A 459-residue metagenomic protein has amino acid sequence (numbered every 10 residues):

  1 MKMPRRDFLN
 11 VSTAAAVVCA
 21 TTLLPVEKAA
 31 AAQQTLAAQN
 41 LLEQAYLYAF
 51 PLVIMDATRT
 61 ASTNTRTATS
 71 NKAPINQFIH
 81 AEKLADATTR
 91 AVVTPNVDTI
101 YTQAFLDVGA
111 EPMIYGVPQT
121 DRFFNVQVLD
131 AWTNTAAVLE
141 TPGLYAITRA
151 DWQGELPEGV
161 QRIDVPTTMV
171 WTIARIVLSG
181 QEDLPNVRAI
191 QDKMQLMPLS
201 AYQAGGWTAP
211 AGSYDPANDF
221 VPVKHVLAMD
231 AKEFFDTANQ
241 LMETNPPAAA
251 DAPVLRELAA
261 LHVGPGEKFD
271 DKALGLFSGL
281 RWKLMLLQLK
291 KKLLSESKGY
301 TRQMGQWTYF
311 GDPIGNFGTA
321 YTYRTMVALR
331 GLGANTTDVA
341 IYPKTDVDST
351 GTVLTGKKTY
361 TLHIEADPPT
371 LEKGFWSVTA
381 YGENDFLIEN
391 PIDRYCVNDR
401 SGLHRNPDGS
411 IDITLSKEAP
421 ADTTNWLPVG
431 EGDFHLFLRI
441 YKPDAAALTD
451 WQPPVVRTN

Functional and structural regions predicted by a protein language model:
M1-A15: N-terminal secretory signal peptides and thylakoid transit peptides that target proteins across membranes
T13, E27-K28, A45: Generic low-complexity, intrinsically disordered sequence content enriched in small uncharged/hydrophobic residues
A15-T21: Bacterial N-terminal signal peptides
T22-L23, N40: Acidic/proline-rich low-complexity IDRs
L24-A32: Signal peptide processing junction and immediate N-terminal pro/mature segment of secreted/exported proteins
A32-N459: A compositional/structural signature for long, glycine/proline-rich flexible linkers and loops on extracytoplasmic
